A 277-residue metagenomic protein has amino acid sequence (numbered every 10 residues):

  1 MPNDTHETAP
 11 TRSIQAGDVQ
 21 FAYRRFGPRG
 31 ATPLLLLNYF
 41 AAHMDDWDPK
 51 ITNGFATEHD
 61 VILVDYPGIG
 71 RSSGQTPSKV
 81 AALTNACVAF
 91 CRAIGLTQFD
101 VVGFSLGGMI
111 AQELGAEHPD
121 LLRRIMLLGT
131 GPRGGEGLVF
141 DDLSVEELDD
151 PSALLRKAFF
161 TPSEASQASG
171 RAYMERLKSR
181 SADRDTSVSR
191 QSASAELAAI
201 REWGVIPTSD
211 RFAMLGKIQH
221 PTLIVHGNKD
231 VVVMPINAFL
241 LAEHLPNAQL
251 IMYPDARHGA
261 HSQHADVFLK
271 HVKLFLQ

Functional and structural regions predicted by a protein language model:
V19-S73: Conserved HGGG/HGGXW glycine-rich cap/lid loop of the alpha/beta-hydrolase fold
I62-V102, K270: Active-site loop/oxyanion-hole signature of alpha/beta-hydrolase fold enzymes
G103, G107, A111: Gly/Ala-rich beta-loop-alpha elbow adjacent to hydrolase catalytic centers
Q112, A116, R123-A153: Flexible "cap/lid" loop of the alpha/beta hydrolase fold
R184-R211: Hydrophobic, aromatic-rich cap/lid helix
I218, I224-H226: Short beta-strand/loop motif that positions the catalytic acidic residue of the alpha/beta-hydrolase fold
V231-N237: Conserved alpha/beta-hydrolase "acid-adjacent" motif
A248-Q277: Catalytic active-site module of serine/aspartate enzymes centered on a nucleophile-bearing elbow/loop
